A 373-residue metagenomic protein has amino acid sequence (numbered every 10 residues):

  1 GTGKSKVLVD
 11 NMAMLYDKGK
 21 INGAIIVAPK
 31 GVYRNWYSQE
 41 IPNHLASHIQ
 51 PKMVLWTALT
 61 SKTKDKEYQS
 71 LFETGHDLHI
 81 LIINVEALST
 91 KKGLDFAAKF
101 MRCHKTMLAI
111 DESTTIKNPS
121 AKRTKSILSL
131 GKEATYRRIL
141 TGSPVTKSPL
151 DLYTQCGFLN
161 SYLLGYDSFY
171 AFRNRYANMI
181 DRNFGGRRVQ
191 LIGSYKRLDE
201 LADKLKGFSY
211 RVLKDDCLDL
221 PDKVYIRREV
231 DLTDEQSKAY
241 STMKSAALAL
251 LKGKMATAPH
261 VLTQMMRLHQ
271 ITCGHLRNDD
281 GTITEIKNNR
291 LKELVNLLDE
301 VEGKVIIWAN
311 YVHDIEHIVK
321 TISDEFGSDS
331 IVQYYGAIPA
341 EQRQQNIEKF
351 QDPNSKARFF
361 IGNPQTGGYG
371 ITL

Functional and structural regions predicted by a protein language model:
G1-P29, L88, D219-I371: Conserved Helicase C-terminal RecA-like lobe
N22-G23, N43, I49-M53, T106-M107 (+1 more regions): Conserved P-loop NTPase motor "coupling/switch" region that bridges the ATPase
V32-K62, L159-L163, E325: Conserved helix-turn-beta segment of the N-terminal RecA-like "Helicase ATP-binding" lobe in SF1/SF2 helicases
W36, A134-Y170, C217-K244, R358 (+1 more regions): SF2 helicase/translocase ATPase core recognition
K62-I80, V85-H104: Conserved helix/coil segment N-terminal to the catalytic DExD/H
D77-I80, K105-M107, T135-R138, S355-F359: Loop/turn-to-beta-strand initiation segments
D95-R102, T106, T115-L130: Substrate-gripping "pore-loop 1 plus following alpha2 helix"
D111-E112: Walker B catalytic acidic pair
